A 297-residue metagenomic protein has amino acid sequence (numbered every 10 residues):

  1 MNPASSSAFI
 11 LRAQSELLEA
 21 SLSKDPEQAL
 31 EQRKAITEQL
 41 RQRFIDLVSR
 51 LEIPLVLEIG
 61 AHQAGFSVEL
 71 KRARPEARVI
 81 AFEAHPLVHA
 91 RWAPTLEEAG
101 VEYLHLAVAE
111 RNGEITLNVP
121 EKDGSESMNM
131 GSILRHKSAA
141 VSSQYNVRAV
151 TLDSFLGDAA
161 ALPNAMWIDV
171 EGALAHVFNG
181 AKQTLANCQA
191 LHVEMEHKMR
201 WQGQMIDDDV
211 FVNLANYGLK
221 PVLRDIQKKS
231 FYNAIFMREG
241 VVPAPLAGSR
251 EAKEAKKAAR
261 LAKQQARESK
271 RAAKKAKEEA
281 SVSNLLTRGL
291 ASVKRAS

Functional and structural regions predicted by a protein language model:
M1-S297: Phosphate/nucleotide-binding beta-alpha loop and adjacent structural elements of enzyme active sites
